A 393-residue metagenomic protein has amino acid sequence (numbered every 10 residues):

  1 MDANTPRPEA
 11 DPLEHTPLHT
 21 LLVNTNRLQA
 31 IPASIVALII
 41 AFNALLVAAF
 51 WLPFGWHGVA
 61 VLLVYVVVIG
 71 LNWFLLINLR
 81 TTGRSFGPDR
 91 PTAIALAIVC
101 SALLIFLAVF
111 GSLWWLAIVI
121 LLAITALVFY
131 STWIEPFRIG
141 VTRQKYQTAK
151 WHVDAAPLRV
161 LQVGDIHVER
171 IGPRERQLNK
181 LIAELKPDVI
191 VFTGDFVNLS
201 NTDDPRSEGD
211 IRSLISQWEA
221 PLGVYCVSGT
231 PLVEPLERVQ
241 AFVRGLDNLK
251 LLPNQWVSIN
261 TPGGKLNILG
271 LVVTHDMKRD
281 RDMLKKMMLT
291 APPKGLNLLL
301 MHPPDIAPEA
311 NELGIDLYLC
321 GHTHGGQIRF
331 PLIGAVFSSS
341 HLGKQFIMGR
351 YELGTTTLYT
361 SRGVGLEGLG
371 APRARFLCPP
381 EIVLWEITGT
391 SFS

Functional and structural regions predicted by a protein language model:
M1-I139: Non-catalytic terminal accessory segments
I139-G140, P253: Short, basic and Ser/Thr-rich N-terminal targeting/leader segments
W151-S393: Soluble catalytic domains of enzymes that build or remodel membrane lipids, polysaccharides, and related
